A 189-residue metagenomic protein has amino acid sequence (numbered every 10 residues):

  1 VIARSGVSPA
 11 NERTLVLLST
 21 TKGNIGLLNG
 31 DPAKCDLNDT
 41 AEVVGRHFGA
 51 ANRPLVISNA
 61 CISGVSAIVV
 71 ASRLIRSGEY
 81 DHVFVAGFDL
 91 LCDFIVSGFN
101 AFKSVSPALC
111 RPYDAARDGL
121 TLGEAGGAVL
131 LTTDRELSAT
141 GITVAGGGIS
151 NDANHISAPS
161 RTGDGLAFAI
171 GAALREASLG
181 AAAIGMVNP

Functional and structural regions predicted by a protein language model:
V1, V44, A67-A71, I75 (+2 more regions): Buried hydrophobic packing segments
V1-L17, A169-A181: Conserved active-site "lid/cap" helical segment
A3, V7, R46-G49, R73-Y80 (+6 more regions): Generic secondary-structure signature for well-ordered alpha-helical cores
E12-L18, L55-S58, V83-F88, G141-G147 (+1 more regions): Beta-strand segments within the central parallel beta-sheet cores of soluble alpha/beta enzyme folds
S19-T21, H47-F48, N59-A60, A86-D89 (+4 more regions): Fold-independent oxyanion-binding glycine-rich loops and adjacent beta-strand/coil segments at enzyme active sites
G23-V70, L74, E79, I95-L122: Conserved catalytic cysteine-centered active-site region of acyl-thioester-dependent Claisen-condensing enzymes
E79-A101, S106-C110, R117, G147-R161 (+1 more regions): Acyl-CoA/ACP chain-elongation machinery
L109-L179, A183-M186: Condensing-enzyme catalytic core mediating Claisen C-C bond formation in acyl metabolism
